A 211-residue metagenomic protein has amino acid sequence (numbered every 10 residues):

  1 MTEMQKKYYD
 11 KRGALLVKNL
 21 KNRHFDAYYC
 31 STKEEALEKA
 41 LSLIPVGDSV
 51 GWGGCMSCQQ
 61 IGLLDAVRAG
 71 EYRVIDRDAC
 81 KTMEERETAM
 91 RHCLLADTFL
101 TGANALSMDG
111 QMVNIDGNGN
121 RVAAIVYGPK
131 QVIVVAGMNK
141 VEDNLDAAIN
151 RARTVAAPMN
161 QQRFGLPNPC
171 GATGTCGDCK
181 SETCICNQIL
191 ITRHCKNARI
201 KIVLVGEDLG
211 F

Functional and structural regions predicted by a protein language model:
M1-T2, K21-H24, E71-V74, E85-E87 (+2 more regions): N-terminal start-of-chain detector that recognizes signal peptides and the immediate post-cleavage beginning
M1-Y9: Glycine- and acidic-residue-enriched helix-capping/strand-helix junction motifs
E3, F25-A27, M138: Short, flexible active-site loop motifs that bind/organize anionic cofactors or intermediates
Y9-M90, L94-F99: N-terminal active-site beta-alpha-beta segment that forms phosphate/nucleotide-binding and substrate-recognition loops
L94-F211: Conserved phosphate- and dinucleotide-binding cores of soluble alpha/beta proteins, encompassing both enzyme active
